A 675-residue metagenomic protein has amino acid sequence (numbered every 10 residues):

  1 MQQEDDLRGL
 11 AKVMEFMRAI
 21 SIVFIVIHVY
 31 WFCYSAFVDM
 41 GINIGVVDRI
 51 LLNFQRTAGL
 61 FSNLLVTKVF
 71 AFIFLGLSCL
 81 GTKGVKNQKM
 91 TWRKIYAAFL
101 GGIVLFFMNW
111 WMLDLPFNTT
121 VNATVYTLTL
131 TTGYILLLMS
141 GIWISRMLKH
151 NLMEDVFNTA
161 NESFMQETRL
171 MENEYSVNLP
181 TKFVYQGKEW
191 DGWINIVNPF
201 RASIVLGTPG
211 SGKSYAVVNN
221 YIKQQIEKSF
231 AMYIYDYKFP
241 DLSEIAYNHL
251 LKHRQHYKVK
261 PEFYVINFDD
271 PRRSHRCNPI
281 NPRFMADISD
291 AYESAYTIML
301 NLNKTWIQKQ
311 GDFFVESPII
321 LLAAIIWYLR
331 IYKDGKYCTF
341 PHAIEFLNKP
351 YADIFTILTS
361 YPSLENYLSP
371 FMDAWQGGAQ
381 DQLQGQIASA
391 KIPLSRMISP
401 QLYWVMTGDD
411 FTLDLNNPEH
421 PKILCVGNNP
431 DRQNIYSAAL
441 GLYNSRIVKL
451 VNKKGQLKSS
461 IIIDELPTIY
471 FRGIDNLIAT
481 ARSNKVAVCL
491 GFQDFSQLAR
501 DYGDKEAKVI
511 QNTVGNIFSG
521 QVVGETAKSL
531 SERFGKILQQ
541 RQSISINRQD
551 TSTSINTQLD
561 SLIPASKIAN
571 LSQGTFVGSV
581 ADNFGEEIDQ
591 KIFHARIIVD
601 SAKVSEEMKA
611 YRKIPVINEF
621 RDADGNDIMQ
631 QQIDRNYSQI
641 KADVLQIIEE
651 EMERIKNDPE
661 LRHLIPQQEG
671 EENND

Functional and structural regions predicted by a protein language model:
M1-S211, Y215, N220, N547-R548 (+1 more regions): Basic- and hydrophobic-enriched, low-structure N-terminal and domain-boundary segments that flank ATP-binding catalytic
H28, D39-N43, K149-M153, I194-V486 (+4 more regions): P-loop NTPase motor domains
Q55-A58, T339-A343, T407, S545-Q549: Short, surface-exposed recognition loops or helix-turn segments adjacent to catalytic cores
G76-T82, G441, S445, N516 (+1 more regions): Hydrophobic alpha-helical segments involved in membrane association or supramolecular assembly
F183-E189, N303-F313, R541-Q558, E587: Low-complexity, polar-biased intrinsically disordered regions enriched in Pro/Ser/Thr/Gly
I478-T480, N484-A581: Conserved ATP-driven motor cores of ASCE-family P-loop NTPases powering translocation/secretion/packaging/pilus
D589-K591: Intrinsically disordered, low-complexity segments enriched in serine, threonine, and glycine
F593-V599: N-terminal charged/capping segments associated with class I S-adenosyl-L-methionine
